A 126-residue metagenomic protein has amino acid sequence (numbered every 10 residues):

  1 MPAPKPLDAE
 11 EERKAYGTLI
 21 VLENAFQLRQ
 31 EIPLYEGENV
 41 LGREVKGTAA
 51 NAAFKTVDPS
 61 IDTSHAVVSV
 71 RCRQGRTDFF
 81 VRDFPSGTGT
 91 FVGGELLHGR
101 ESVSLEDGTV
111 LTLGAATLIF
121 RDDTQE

Functional and structural regions predicted by a protein language model:
M1-V57, R73-D78, D123-E126: Intrinsically disordered, low-complexity acidic Ser/Thr-rich regulatory segments
Y35-T117: Forkhead-associated
